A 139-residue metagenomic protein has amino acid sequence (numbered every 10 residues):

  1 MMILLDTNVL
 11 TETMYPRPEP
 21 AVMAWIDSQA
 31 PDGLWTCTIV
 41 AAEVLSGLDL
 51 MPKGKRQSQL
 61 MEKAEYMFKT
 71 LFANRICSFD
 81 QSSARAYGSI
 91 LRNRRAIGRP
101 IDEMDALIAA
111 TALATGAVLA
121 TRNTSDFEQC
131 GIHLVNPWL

Functional and structural regions predicted by a protein language model:
M1, A109-L139: Acidic, PIN/NYN-like endoribonuclease modules and their adjacent C-terminal/linker elements
M1-V40, D49-Y66: Short, well-structured N-terminal submotif of metal-dependent ribonuclease cores
D6-T7, V22, V44, Y87 (+2 more regions): Generic structural signal for small/hydrophobic residues in well-ordered secondary structure, especially within
V9-L10, V40, S83, I108 (+1 more regions): Alpha-helix capping/helix-boundary segments
A30, F72, C130-G131: Short, structured coil segments at secondary-structure junctions
T38-V40, D80, W138: Residues at the C-termini of beta-strands that transition into short coil/loop
S46-P52, T70-V118: Active-site neighborhoods of divalent-metal-dependent phosphate/nucleic-acid chemistry enzymes
